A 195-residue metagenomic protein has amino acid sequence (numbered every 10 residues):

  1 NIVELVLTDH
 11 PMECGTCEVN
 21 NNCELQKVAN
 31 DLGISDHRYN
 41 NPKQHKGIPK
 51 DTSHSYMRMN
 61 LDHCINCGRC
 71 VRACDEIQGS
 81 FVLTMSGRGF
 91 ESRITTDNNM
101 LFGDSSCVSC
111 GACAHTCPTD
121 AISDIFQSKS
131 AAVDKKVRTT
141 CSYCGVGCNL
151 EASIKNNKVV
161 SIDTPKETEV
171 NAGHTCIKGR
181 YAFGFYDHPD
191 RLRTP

Functional and structural regions predicted by a protein language model:
N1-H10, T16-P195: N-terminal export/assembly segments and adjacent metallocofactor-ligating motifs of anaerobic energy-metabolism
